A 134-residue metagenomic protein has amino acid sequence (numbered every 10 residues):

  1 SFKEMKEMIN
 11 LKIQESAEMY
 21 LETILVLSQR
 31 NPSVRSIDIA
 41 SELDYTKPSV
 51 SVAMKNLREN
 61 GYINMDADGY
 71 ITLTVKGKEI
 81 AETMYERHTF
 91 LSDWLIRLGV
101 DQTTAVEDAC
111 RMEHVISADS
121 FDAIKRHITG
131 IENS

Functional and structural regions predicted by a protein language model:
S1-E4, E107-S134: C-terminal regulatory/oligomerization modules of transcriptional regulators
S1-S16: N-terminal leader segment of winged-helix/HTH proteins
K12-Y45: N-terminal helix-turn-helix DNA-binding core of bacterial DNA-binding proteins
S16-M19, R35, K76, R87 (+1 more regions): N-terminal positioning helix adjacent to the helix-turn-helix/winged-helix DNA-binding module
S36-A67: Canonical helix-turn-helix DNA-binding module
E42, I80, R97: Residues within the alpha-helical elements of helix-turn-helix
G69-R87: Basic, amphipathic "hinge/linker" alpha-helix immediately C-terminal to the N-terminal HTH DNA-binding motif
Y85-A118: Arg/Lys-rich, alpha-helical DNA-contact motif
